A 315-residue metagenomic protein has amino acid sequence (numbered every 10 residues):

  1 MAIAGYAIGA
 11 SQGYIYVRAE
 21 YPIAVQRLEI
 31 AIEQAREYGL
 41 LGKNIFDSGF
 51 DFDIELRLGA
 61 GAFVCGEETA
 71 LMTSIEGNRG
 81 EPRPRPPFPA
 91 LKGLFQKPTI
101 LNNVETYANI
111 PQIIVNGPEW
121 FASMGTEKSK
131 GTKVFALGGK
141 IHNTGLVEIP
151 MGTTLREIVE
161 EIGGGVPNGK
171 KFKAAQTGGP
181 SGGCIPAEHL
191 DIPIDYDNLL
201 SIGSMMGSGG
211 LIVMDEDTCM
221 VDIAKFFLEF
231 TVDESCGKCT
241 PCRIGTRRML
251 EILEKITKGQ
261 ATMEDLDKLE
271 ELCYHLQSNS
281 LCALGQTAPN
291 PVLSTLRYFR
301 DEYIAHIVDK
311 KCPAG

Functional and structural regions predicted by a protein language model:
A2-A19, P167-K173, T246: Glycine-rich phosphate/pyrophosphate-binding loops and their adjacent beta-strand/loop elements at enzyme active sites
A2-A4, M151-P167: Short amphipathic, charge-patterned alpha-helical segments
S11-G13, V17-Y21, Q26-S48, E188-G315: Ferredoxin-type iron-sulfur electron-transfer modules in oxidoreductases and energy-metabolism complexes
Y14-R18, S48-R57, K171-G178, D267-K268: Beta-strand segments within the central parallel beta-sheet cores of soluble alpha/beta enzyme folds
E20-V25, A62-C65, L71, R79 (+7 more regions): Flexible loop/turn segments at secondary-structure boundaries
P22, G139, F172-I192: Short acidic beta-strand-loop surface patches of small beta-rich interaction domains
V25-M151, G163: Hydrophobic alpha-helical positions that pack around
